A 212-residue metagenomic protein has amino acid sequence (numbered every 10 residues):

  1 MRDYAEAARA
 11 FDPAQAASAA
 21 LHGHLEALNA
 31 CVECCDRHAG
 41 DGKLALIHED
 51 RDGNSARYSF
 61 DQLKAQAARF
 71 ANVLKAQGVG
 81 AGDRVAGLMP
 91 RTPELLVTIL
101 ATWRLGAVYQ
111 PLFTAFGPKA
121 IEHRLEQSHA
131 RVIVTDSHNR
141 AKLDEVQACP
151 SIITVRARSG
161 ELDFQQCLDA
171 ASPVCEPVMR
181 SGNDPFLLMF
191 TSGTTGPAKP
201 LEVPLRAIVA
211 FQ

Functional and structural regions predicted by a protein language model:
M1-Y58, Q62-K75, C149: N-lobe entry segment of adenylate-forming
N29, R57, V134, E161 (+2 more regions): Short aromatic/basic micro-patch
G42-L44, S159, D169-F190, P197: Conserved pre-ATP/AMP-binding loop-to-beta segment of ANL
A45-L100, G117-E122, Q165-Q166, V203-R206: Conserved AMP-binding/adenylate-forming core of the ANL superfamily
A56-D61, F186-A210: Conserved AMP-binding A3 loop
A68-N72, E126, H138, G196: Solvent-exposed alpha-helix faces
V85, T102, I133, P185 (+1 more regions): Conserved S/T- and glycine-rich ATP-binding loop of Class I adenylate-forming
L100-Q166: Structural core segment of the AMP-binding/adenylate-forming
